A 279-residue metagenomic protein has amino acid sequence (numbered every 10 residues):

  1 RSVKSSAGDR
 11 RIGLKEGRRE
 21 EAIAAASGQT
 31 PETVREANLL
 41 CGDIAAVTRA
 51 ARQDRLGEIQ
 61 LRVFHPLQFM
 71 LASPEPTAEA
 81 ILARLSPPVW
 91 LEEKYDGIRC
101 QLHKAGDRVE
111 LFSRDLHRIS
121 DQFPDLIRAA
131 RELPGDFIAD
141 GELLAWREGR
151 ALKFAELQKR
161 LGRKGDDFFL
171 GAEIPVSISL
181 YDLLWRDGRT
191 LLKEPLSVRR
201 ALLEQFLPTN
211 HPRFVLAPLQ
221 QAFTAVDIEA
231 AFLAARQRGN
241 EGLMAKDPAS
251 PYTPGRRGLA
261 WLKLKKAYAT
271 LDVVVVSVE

Functional and structural regions predicted by a protein language model:
R1-Q221: N-terminal nucleic-acid-engaging modules of covalent nucleotidyltransferase systems
R19, R199-L202, D227-A231, A260: General structural feature for long, well-ordered alpha-helical segments within catalytic domains of soluble enzymes
M70-L91, I228-A231, D247-E279: Flexible, glycine/threonine-enriched loop-and-boundary segments that flank and lead into catalytic domains of large
V109, E241-L243, V273: Structural motif
R163-G165, N240-E241, A267-L271: Acidic, His- and aromatic-enriched active-site or binding-groove loops in soluble protein domains that engage sugars
I178-S179, G242-A245, S277: Conserved, well-structured core segments
Q205-P254: Metal-assisted phosphate- and nucleotidyl-transfer catalytic regions
